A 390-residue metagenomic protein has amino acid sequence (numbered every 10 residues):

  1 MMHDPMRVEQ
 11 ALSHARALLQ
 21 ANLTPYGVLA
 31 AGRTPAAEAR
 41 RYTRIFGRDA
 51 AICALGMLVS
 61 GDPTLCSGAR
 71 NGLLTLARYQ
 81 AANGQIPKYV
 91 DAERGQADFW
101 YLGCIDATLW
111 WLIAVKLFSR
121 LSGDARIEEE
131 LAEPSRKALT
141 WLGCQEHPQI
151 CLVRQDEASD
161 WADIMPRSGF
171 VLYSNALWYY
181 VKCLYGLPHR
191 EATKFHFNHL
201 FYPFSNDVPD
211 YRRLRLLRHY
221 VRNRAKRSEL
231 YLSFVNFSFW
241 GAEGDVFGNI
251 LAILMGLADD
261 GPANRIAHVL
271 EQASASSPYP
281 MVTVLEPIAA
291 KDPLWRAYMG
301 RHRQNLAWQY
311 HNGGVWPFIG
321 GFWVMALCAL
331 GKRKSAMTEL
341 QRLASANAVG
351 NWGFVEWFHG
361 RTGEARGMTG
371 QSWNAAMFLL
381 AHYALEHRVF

Functional and structural regions predicted by a protein language model:
M1-F390: Acidic, mature catalytic/reactive cores of soluble proteins
